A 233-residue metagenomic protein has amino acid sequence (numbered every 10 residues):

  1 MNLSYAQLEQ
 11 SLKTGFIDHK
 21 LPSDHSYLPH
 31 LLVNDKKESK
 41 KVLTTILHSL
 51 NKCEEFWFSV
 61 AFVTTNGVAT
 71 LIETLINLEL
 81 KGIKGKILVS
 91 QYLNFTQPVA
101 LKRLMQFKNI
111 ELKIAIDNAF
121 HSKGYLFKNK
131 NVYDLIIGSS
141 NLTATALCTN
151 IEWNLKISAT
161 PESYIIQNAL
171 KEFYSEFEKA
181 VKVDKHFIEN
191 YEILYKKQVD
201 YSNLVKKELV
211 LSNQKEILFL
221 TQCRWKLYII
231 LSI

Functional and structural regions predicted by a protein language model:
M1-T221, W225: PLD/PLD-like phosphodiesterase catalytic module centered on the HKD motif
C223-I233: Pre-Walker A adenine-sensing motif
